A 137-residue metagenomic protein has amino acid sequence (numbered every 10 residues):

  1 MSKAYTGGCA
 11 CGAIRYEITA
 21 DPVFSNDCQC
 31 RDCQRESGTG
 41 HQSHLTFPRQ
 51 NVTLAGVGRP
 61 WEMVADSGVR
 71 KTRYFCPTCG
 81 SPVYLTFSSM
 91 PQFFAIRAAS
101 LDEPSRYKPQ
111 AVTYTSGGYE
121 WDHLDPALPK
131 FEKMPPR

Functional and structural regions predicted by a protein language model:
M1-R137: A short Gly-Trp-Pro
